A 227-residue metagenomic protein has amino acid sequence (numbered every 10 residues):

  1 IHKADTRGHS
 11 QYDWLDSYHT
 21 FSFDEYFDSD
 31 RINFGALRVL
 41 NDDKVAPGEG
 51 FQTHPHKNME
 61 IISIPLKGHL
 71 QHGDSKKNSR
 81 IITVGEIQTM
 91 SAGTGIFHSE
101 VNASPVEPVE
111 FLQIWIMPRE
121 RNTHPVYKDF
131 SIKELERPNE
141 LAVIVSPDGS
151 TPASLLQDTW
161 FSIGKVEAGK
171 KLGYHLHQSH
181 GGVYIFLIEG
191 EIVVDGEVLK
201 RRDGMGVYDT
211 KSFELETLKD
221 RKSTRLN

Functional and structural regions predicted by a protein language model:
H9-P55, E60, F111, P118 (+1 more regions): A short glycine-rich, His/Asp/Glu-containing loop-to-beta-strand
D42, P47-G48, K67, G85 (+5 more regions): Tight coil/turn sites that cap or link beta-strands
K57-G73, V84-I87, Y174-D195, R201: Glycine- and acidic-residue-biased ligand/ion/polar-headgroup-sensing regions
H72-S75, M90-S91, F97-P105, G173-H175 (+2 more regions): Short beta-strand His + acidic residue motifs that chelate non-heme Fe in jelly-roll/DSBH and cupin folds
K76-S91, E136-R137, D195-E214: Short acidic-glycine-tyrosine-enriched beta hairpin
T83-P138: Hydrophobic, well-structured mid-protein blocks that either form specific transmembrane helices
D220-N227: Conserved small/polar residues in nucleotide/adenosyl-binding loops
